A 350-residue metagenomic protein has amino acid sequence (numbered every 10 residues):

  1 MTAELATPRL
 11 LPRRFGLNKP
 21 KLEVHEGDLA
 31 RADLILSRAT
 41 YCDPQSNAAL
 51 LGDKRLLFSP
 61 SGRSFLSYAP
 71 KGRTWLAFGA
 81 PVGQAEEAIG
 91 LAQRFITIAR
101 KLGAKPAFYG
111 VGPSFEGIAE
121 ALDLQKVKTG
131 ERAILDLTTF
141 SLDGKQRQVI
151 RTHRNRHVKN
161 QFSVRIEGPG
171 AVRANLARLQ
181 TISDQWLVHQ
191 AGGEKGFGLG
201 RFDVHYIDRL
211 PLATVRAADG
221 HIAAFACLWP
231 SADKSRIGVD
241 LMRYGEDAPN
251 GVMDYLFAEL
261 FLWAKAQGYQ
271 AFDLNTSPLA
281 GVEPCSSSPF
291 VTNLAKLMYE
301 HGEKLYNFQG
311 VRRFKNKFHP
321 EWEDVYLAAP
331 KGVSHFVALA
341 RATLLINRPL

Functional and structural regions predicted by a protein language model:
M1-A6: N-terminal alpha-helical membrane-insertion module
G16-L76, A104, Y109-K126, T138-H153 (+2 more regions): A conserved beta-strand-loop-helix scaffold within acyl/acetyltransferase catalytic domains
L76-E86: Glycine-rich phosphate-binding "P-loop"
K126-R132: A charged helix-plus-loop insertion that forms the helical arch/lid used to bind and gate nucleic-acid substrates
K296-E300: Short beta-alpha connecting loops at secondary-structure transitions that line or flank enzyme active sites
